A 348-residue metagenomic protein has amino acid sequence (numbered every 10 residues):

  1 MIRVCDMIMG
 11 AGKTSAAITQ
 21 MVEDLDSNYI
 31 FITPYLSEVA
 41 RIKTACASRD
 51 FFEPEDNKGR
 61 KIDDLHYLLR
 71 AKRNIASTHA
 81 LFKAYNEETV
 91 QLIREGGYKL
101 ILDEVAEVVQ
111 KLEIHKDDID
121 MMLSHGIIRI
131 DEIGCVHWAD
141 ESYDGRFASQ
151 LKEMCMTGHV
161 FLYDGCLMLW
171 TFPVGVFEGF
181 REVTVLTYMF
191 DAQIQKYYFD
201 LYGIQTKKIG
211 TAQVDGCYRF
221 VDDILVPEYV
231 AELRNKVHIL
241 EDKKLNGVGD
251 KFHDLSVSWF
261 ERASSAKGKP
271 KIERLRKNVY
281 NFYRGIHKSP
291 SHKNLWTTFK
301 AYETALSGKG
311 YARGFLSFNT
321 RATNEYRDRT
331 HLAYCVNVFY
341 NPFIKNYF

Functional and structural regions predicted by a protein language model:
V4-M7, G12-D24, V174-V176, V237-H292: Conserved interdomain hinge at the start of the Helicase C-terminal
M7-M9, T33-L36, E55-D56, S77-L81 (+4 more regions): Structural motif
M9, T14-E53, A80-L81: Conserved Walker A/P-loop ATP-binding site and its immediately adjacent core in helicase/helicase-like ATPase domains
I30, P34, A47-I62, H292-T297 (+1 more regions): Conserved RecA-like helicase motor-core motifs
A47-Y85: Inter-Walker segment of RecA-like/P-loop motor cores
H79-K208, V338-F348: Signature of the SF2 helicase/ATPase Hel1-core->accessory helical subdomain module
A80-N86, K309-F348: Conserved RecA-like P-loop NTPase helicase motor core
Q193-I194, F199-G268, L275-V279, D328: Interdomain hinge/linker at the junction between the two RecA-like core domains of SF2 helicases
